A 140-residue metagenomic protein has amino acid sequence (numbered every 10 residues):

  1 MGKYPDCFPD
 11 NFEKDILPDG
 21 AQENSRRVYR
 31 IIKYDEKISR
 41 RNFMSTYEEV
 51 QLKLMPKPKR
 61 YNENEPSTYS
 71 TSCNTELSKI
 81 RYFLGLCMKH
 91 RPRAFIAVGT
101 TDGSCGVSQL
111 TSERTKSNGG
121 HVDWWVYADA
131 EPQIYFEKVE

Functional and structural regions predicted by a protein language model:
M1-Y69, L77-E140: Conserved NAD+-utilizing ADP-ribose enzyme module
